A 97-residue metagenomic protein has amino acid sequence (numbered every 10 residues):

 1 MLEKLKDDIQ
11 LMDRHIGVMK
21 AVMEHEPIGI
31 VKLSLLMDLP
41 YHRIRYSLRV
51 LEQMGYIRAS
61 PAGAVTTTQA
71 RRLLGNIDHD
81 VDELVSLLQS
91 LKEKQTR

Functional and structural regions predicted by a protein language model:
M1-V18: Short alpha-helical segments that sit at the start of domains
M12, S60-Q69: Short, Lys/Arg-rich nucleic-acid/phosphate-binding segment
K20-E24: Short, locally clustered residues in the helix-turn-helix/winged-helix DNA-binding domain
H25-G29: Short capping segments at the starts of secondary-structure elements
K32-L35: A short acidic, leucine-rich amphipathic alpha-helix
D38-E52: Short amphipathic alpha-helical interaction segments
E52-A62: A short, conserved structural fragment
N76-R97: Amphipathic alpha-helical dimerization/coiled-coil segments that flank or bridge DNA-binding/regulatory modules
